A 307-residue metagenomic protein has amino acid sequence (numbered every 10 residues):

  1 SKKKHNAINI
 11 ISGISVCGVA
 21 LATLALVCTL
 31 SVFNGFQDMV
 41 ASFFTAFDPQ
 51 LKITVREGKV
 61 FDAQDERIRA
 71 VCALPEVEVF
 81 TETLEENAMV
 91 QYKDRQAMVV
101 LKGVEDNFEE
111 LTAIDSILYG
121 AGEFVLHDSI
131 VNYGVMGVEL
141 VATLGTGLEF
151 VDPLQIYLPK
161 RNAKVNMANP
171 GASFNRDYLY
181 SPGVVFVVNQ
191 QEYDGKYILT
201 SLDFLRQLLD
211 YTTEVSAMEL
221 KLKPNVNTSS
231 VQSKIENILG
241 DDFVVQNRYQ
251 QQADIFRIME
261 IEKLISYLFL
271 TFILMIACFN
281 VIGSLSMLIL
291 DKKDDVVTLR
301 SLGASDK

Functional and structural regions predicted by a protein language model:
H5-G13, C17, P224, T228-F279 (+1 more regions): Peri-transmembrane interface segments
A7-G35: Short, strongly hydrophobic transmembrane alpha-helices
S31-V100, D106-I130: Hydrophobic, regular-secondary-structure patches
K52-T54, T81, M98-G103, G134-G137 (+5 more regions): Soluble periplasmic/extracytoplasmic beta-strand elements of cell-envelope proteins
E109, L140-V141, L205: A generic structural signal for short hydrophobic patches within well-formed alpha-helices
M136-V151: Short, solvent-exposed hinge/capping segments at secondary-structure junctions
E149-D242: Basic-flanked hydrophobic alpha-helices used for secretion and membrane insertion
N280-K307: Interfacial "coupling" helices/loops that link adjacent transmembrane helices in transporter permeases
